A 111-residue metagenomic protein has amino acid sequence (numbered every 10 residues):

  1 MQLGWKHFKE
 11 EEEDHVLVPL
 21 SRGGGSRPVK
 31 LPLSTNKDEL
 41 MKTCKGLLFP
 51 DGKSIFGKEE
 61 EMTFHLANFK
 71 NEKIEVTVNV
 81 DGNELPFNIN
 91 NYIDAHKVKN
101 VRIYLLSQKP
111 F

Functional and structural regions predicted by a protein language model:
M1-F111: Phospho-regulated scaffold assembly regions enriched in serine/threonine/proline and acidic residues, encompassing
